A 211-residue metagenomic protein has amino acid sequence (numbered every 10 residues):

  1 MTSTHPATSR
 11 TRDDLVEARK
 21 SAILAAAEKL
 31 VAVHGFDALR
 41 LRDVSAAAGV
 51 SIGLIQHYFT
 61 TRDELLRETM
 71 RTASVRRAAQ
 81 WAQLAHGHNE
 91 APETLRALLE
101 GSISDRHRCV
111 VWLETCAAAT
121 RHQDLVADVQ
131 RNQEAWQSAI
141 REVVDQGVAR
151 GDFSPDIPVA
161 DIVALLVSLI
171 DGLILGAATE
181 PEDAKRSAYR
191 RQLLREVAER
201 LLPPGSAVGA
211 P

Functional and structural regions predicted by a protein language model:
M1-A18, G205-P211: N-terminal intrinsically disordered/low-complexity leader segments
V16-E28, V44, T69-A73, R77 (+1 more regions): Generic hydrophobic, amphipathic alpha-helix propensity
A22, A26-H34, Q80-Q83, V111 (+2 more regions): Solvent-exposed, amphipathic alpha-helical segments
A22, K29-E64: Helix-turn-helix
L30-V33, A47, Y58, R76 (+3 more regions): Residue cluster at the C-terminal edge of the helix-turn-helix DNA-binding motif
E64, E68, A79-C109, V159-L166 (+1 more regions): Hydrophobic alpha-helical connector segments
S104-A127: Amphipathic alpha-helical segments used for helix-helix packing
L125-Q130, E134, V148-P211: Hydrophobic/aromatic-rich alpha-helical bundle segments in the mid-to-C-terminal region
